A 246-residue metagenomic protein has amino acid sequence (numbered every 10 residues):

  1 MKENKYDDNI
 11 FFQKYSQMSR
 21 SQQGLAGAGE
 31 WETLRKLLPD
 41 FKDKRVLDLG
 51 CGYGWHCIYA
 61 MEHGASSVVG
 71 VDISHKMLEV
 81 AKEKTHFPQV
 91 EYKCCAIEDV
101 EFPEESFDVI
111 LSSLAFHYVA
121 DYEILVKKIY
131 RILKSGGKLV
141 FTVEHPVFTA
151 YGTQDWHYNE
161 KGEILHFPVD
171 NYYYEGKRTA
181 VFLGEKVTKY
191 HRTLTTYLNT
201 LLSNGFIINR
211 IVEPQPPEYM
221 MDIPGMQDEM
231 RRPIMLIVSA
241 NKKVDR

Functional and structural regions predicted by a protein language model:
M1-F41, W55-Y59, V80: Conserved class I S-adenosyl-L-methionine
L47-L49, Y53-D99: Class I SAM-dependent methyltransferase SAM/SAH-binding core
E98-V109: A short acidic, Gly/Pro-enriched loop at the edge of an enzyme's catalytic core that lines a small-molecule cofactor
D108-E123: A short SAM/SAH-binding and catalytic strip from SAM-dependent methyltransferases
E123-K138: A short glycine-rich, Lys/Arg-flanked "PGG" loop and its adjoining helix->strand segment in the class I
L139-G176: Conserved class I S-adenosyl-L-methionine
K177, T188-I211: Short alpha-helix
T200-R246: C-terminal lobe and adjacent flexible extensions of AdoMet/dcAdoMet transferase-like proteins
